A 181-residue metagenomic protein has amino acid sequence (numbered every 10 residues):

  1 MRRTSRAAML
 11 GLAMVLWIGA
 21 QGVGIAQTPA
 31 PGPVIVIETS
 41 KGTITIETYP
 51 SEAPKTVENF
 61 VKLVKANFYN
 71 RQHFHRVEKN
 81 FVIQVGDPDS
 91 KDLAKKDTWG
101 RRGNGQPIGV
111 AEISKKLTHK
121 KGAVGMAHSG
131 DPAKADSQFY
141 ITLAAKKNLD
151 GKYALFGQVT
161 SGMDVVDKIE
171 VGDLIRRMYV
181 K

Functional and structural regions predicted by a protein language model:
R2-R3, L16-K181: Cyclophilin-like peptidyl-prolyl cis-trans isomerases
A7-L16: Sec-dependent N-terminal signal peptides
